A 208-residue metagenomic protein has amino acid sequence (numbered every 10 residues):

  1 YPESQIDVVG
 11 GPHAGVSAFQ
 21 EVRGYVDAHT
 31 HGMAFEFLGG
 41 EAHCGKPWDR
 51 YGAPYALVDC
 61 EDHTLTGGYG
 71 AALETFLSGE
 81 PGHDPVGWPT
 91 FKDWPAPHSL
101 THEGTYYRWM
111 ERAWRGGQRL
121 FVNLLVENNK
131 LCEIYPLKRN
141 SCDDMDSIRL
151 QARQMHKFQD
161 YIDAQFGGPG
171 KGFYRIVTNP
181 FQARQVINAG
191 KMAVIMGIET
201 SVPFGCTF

Functional and structural regions predicted by a protein language model:
Y1-F208: N-terminal hydrophobic targeting/anchoring segments and the immediately downstream early-domain regions of hydrolases
